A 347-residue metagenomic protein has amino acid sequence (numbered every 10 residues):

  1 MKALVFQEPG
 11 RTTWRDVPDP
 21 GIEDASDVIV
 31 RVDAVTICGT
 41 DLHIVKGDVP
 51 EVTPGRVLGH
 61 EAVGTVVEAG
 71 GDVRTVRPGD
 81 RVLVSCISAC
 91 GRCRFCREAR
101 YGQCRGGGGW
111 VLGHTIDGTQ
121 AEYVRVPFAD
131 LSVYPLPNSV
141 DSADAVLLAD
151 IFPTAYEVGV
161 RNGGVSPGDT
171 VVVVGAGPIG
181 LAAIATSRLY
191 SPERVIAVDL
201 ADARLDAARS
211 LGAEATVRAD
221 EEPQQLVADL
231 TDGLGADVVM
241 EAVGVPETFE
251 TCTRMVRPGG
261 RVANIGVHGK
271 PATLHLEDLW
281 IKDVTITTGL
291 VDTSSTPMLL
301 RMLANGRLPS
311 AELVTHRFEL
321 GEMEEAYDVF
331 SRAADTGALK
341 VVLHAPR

Functional and structural regions predicted by a protein language model:
M1-A3, E250-R254, T293-R347: C-terminal hydrophobic helical "lid"/dimerization subdomain of Rossmann-like NAD(P)H-dependent oxidoreductases
Q7, D19-P20, T53-G59, V111-D117 (+1 more regions): Short Gly/Pro-enriched turn/cap motifs at secondary-structure boundaries
P18-V35, D48-R97, P137-S139: Glycine-rich beta-strand-centered segment in the early N-terminal region that forms part of a ligand/cofactor-binding
E23-D24, R77, S166, R257 (+1 more regions): Residue-level recognition of short, solvent-exposed, well-ordered loop/turn junctions that link secondary-structure
R92-V174, A311: NAD(P)H dinucleotide-binding glycine-rich loop of Rossmann-like/cofactor-binding domains, especially the beta1-alpha1
N138-E221, Q225: Mid-domain Rossmann-like dinucleotide-binding core that forms the NAD(H)/NADP(H) cofactor-binding site
N162-S166, D206-T285, P346: Glycine-rich cofactor phosphate-binding loops and adjacent beta1-alpha1 units of small-molecule cofactor enzyme domains
D199, G266, L290: Conserved acidic E/D residue at the C-terminus of a beta-strand in Rossmann-like folds
